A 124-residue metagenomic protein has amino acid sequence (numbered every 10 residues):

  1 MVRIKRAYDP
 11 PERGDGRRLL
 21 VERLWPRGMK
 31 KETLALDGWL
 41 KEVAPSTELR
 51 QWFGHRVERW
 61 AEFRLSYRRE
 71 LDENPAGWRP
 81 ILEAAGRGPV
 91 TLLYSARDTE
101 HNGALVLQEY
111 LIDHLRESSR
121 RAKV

Functional and structural regions predicted by a protein language model:
M1-V124: Residues lining hydrophobic/aromatic ligand-binding pockets adjacent to catalytic sites
